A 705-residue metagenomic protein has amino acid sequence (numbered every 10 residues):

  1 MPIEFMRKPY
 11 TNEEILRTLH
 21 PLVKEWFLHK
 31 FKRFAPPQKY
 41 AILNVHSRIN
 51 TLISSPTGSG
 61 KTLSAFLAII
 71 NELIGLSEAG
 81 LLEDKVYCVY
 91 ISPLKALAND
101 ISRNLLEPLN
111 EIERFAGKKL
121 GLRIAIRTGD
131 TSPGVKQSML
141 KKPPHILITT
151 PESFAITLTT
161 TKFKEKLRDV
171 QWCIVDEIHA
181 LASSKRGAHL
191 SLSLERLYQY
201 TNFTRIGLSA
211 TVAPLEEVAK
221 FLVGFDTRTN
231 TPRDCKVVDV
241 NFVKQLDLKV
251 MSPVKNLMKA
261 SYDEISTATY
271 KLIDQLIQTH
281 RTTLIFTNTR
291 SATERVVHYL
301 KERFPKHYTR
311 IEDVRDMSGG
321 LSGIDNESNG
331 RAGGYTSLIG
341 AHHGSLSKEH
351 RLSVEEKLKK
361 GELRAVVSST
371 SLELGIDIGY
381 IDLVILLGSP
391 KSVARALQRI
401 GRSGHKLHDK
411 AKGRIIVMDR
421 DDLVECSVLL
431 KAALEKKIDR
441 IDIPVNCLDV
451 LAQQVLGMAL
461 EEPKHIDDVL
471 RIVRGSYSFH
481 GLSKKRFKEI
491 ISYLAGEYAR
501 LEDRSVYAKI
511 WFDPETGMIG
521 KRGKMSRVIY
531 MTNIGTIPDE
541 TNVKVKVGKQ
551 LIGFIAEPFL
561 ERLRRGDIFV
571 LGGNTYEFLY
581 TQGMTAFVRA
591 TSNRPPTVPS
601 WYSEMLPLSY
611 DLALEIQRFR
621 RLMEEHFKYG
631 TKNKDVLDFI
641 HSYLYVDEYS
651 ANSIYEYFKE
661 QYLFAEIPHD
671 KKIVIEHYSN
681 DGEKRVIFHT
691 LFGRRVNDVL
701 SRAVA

Functional and structural regions predicted by a protein language model:
I3-R7, T11-E13, H20-E25, P36-L52 (+3 more regions): Helicase motor core with emphasis on the C-terminal RecA-like subdomain
Y10, E25, E435, C447 (+2 more regions): Terminal, basic amphipathic appendages of nucleotide-handling enzymes
K61-T62: Conserved lysine of the Walker
V240-V243, S328-G333, V445-N446, N533-K546 (+1 more regions): Flexible hinge/switch segments at interdomain interfaces of large molecular machines
T269-L272, L358-A365, S369, Y493-L494 (+3 more regions): Phosphate-interacting basic helix/loop segments used at nucleotide- and nucleic-acid interfaces
S368, A452-G457, E461, P514 (+1 more regions): Core structural elements
G496, E502-R621, Y629-T631: Conserved nucleotide-binding/hydrolysis modules and their immediate coupling elements across P-loop/ASCE NTPase motors
R564, V570-T585, G682-A705: C-terminal accessory domains/tails appended to large, multi-domain proteins
